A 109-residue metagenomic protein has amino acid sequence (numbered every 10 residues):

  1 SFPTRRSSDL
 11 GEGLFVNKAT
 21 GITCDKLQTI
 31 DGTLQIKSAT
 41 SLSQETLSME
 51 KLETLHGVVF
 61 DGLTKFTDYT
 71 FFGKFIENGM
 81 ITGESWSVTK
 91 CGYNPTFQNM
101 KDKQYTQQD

Functional and structural regions predicted by a protein language model:
S1-S7: Short, small-residue-biased leader/transition segments that mark boundaries at the very start of proteins
E12, N17-K18, K26, G32 (+6 more regions): Residues on the solvent-exposed faces and adjacent turns of beta-rich solenoids used to engage binding targets
G21-T23, S43-T46, T54, K65-D68 (+1 more regions): Per-repeat structural element of leucine-rich repeats
K37, T46, T106-D109: Compositionally biased, intrinsically disordered low-complexity segments enriched in polar/proline residues
V58-D109: Leucine-rich solenoid repeat scaffolds
